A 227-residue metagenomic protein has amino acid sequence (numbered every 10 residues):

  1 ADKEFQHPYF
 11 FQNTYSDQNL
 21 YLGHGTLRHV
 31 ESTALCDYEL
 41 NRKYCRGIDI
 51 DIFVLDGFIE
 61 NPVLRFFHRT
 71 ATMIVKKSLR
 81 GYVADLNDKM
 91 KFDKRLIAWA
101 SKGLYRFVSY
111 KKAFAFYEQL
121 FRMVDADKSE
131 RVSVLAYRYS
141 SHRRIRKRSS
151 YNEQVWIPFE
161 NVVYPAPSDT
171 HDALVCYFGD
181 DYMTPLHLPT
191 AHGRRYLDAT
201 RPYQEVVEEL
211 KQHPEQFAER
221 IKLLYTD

Functional and structural regions predicted by a protein language model:
D2-E60, H68, K77-F178, T184-D227: Conserved catalytic core of two-metal-ion nucleotidyltransferases
L64: Short acidic alpha-helical/loop segments enriched in Asp/Glu that coordinate divalent cations
